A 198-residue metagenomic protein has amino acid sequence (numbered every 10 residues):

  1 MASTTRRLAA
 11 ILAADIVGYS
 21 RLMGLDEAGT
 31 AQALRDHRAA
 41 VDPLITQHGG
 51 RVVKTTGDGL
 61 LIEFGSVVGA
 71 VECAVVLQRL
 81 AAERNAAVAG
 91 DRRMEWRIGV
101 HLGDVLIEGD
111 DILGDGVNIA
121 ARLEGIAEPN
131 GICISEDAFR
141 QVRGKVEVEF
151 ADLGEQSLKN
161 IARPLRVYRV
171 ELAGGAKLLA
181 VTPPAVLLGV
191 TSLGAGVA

Functional and structural regions predicted by a protein language model:
M1-E83: Catalytic NTP-binding/metal-coordinating core of nucleotidyl cyclase/transferase enzymes
T5-A10, D26, R51, V117 (+3 more regions): Generic signature of intrinsically disordered, low-complexity, basic-rich segments and short cationic peptides
Y19, I107, G175-K177: Short, acidic Gly/Pro/Ser/Thr-rich loop/turn segments
R21, L165-R166: Generic hydrophobic alpha-helical membrane-span motif
A39-D42, L61-P164, E171: Catalytic beta-strand-to-alpha-helix segment of the class III nucleotidyl cyclase homology domain
K159, V170-A198: Long, domain-scale regions corresponding to catalytic signaling modules most often appended to membrane systems
